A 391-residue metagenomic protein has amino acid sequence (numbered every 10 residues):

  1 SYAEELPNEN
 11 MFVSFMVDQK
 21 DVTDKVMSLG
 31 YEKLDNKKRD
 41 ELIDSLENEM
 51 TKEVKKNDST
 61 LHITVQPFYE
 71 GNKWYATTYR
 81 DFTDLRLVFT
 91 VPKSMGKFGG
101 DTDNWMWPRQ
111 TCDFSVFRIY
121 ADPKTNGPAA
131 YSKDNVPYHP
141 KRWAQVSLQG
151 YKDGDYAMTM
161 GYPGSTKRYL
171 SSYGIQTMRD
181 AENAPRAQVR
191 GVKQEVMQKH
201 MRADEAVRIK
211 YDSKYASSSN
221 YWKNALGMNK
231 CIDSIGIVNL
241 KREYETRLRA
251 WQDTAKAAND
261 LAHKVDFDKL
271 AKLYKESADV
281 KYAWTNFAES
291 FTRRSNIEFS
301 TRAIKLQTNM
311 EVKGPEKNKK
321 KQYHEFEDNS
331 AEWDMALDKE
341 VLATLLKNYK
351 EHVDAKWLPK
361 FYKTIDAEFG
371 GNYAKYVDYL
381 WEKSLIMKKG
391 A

Functional and structural regions predicted by a protein language model:
S1-A391: Terminal presequence/propeptide segments associated with secretion/organelle targeting and zymogen/polyprotein
